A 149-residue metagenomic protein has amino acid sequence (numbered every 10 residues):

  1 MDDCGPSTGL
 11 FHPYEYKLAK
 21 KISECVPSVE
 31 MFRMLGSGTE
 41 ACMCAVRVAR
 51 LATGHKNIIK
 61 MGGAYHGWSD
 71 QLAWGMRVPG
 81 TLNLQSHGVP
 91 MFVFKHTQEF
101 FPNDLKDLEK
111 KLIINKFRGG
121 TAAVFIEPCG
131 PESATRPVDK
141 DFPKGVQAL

Functional and structural regions predicted by a protein language model:
M1-H55: Glycine-rich loop-to-alpha-helix module at the N-terminal edge of alpha/beta enzyme cores
S7, L35, M61, F100 (+1 more regions): Conserved residues at the C-terminal ends of beta-strands
P13-Y16, I59-A64, A123: Beta-strand segments within the central parallel beta-sheet cores of soluble alpha/beta enzyme folds
R50-G54, W74-L82, K140-G145: A glycine- and small-aliphatic-rich helix-loop capping segment at beta-alpha/alpha-beta transitions that lines
L51-A73: Conserved PLP-anchoring active-site segment centered on the Schiff-base-forming lysine
Y65-G130, P137: PLP-dependent aminotransferase-class I/II
R118, R136-L149: Catalytic PLP-binding core of fold-type I/II PLP enzymes
